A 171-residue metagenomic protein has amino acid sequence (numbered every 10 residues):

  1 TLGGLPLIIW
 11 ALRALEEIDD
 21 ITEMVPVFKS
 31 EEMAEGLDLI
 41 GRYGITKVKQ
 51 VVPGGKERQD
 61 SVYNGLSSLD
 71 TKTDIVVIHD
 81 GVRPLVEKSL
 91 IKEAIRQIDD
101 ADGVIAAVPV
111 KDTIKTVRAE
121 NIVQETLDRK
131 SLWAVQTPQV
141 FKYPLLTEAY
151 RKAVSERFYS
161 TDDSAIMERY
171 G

Functional and structural regions predicted by a protein language model:
T1-A34: N-terminal glycine-rich phosphate-binding loop and ensuing alpha1 helix
I8, G65, H79-D80, P109 (+1 more regions): Residue-level signal for inorganic ion chemistry
L12-E16, I40, L69: Hydrophobic C-terminal alpha-helix "anchor/cap" residues
I21, I45, T73-D74, D100-G103: Short, high-confidence coil segments that cap the C-terminus of an alpha-helix and link into the following beta-strand
I21-V25, K49, D102, K152-V154: Short active-site oxyanion
V25-P26, I78, G103-A106: Structural beta-sheet core signal
G41-I75: Short phosphate-binding loop-to-helix
L85-Y170: Conserved core of the sugar-phosphate nucleotidyltransferase
